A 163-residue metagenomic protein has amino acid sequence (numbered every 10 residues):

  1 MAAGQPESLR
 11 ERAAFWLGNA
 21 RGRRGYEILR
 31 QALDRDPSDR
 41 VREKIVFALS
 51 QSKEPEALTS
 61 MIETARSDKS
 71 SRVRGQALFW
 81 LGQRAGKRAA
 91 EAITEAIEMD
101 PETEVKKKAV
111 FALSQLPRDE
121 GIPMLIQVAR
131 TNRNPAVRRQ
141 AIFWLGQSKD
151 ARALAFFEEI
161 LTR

Functional and structural regions predicted by a protein language model:
M1-A3, E11, G22-R35, E43 (+4 more regions): Amphipathic alpha-helical scaffolding segments comprising HEAT/armadillo-like alpha-solenoid repeats
A3, E7-R12, N19-A20, G75 (+1 more regions): Short, solvent-exposed linear motifs at loop/edge-of-secondary-structure regions
Q5-P6, P37-S38, K69-S70, P101-E102 (+1 more regions): Short inter-helical turns and helix N-cap capping residues of alpha-solenoid HEAT/ARM repeat scaffolds
S71, G75-A112: Alpha-helical adaptor scaffolds
E98-K149: Ankyrin-repeat and related helical/solenoid repeat scaffolds used for protein-protein interactions
